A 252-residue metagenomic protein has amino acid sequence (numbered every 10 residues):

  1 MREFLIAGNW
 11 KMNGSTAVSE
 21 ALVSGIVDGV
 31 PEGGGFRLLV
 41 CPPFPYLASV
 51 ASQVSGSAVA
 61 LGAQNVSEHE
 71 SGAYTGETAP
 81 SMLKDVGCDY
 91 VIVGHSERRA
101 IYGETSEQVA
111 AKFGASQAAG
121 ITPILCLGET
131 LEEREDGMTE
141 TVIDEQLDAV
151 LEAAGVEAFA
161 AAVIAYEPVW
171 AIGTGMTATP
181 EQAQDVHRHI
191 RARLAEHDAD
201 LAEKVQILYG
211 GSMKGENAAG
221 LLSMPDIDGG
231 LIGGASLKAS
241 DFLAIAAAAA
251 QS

Functional and structural regions predicted by a protein language model:
M1-S252: Active-site loop-to-helix "anion-binding N-cap" substructures in soluble metabolic enzymes
